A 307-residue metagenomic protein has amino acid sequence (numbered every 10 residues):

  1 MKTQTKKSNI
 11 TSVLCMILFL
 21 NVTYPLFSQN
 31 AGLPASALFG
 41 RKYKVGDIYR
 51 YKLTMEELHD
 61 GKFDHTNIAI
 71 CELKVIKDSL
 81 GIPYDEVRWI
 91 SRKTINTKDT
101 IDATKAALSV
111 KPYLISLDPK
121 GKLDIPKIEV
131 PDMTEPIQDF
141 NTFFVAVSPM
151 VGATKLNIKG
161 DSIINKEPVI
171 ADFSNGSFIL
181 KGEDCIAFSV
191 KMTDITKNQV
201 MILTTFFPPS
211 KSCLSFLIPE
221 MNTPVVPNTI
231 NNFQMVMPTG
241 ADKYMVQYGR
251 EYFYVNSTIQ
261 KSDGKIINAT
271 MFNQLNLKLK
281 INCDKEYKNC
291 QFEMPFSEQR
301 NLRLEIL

Functional and structural regions predicted by a protein language model:
M1-A35: Bacterial Sec-dependent N-terminal signal peptides
Q29-L307: Signature of exported/secreted
